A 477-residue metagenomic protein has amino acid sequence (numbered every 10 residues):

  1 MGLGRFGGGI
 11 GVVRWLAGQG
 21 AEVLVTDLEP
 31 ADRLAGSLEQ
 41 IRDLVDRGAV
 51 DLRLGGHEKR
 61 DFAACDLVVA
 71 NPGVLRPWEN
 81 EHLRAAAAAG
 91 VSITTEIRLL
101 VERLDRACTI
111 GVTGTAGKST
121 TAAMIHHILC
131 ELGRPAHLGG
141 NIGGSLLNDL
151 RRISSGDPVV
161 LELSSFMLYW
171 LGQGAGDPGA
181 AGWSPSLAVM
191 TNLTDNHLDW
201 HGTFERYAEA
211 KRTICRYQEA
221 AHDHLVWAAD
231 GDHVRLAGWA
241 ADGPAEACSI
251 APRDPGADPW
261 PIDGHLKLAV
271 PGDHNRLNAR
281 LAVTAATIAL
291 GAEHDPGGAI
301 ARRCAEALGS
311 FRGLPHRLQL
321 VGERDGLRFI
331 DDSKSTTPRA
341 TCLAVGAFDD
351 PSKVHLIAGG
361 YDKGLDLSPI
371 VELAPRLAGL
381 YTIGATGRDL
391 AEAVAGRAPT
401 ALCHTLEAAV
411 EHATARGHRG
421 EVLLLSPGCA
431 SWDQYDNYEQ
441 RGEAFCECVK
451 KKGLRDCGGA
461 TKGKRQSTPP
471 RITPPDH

Functional and structural regions predicted by a protein language model:
M1-T95, L99, R455-Q466, I472: N-terminal leader/targeting and accessory segments in enzymes
G4, P72-L75, G117, S165-M167 (+6 more regions): Short glycine-rich anion-binding loops that position phosphate/pyrophosphate groups of nucleotides and phosphorylated
I10-Q19, L266-L377, A395: Nucleotide phosphate-binding/pyrophosphate-handling subdomain across enzymes that bind or process nucleotide phosphates
L16, V68, V112, N141 (+9 more regions): Residue-level signal for inorganic ion chemistry
A21-E29, V226-A229, H355-A358, L377-T386: Short internal beta-strands
E22-D27, H137-L138, L425: Short beta-strand "acidic-cap" motif of Rossmann-like dinucleotide-binding folds
E39-R42, L367-E421: C-terminal helical cap/extension that packs against the catalytic core of soluble nucleotide-cofactor enzymes
R60-A63, P72, R76-W227, R235-P244 (+2 more regions): Phosphate-binding loop of NTP-binding sites
